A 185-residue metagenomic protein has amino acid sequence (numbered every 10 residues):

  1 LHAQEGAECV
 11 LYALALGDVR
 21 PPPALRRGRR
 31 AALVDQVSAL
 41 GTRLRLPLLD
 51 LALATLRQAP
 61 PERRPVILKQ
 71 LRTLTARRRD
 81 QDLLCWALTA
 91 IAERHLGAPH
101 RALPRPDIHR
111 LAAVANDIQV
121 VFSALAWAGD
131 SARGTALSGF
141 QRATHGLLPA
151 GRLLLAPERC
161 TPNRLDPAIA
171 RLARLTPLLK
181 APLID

Functional and structural regions predicted by a protein language model:
L1-A76, L83-D185: Small-residue-enriched hydrophobic alpha-helices in membranes
